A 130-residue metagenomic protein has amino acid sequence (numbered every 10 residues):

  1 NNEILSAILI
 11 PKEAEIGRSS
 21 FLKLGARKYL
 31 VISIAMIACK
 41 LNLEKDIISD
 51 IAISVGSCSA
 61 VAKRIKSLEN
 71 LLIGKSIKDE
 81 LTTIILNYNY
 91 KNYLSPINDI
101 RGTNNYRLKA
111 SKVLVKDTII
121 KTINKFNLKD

Functional and structural regions predicted by a protein language model:
N1-D130: C-terminal structural segment of proteins
